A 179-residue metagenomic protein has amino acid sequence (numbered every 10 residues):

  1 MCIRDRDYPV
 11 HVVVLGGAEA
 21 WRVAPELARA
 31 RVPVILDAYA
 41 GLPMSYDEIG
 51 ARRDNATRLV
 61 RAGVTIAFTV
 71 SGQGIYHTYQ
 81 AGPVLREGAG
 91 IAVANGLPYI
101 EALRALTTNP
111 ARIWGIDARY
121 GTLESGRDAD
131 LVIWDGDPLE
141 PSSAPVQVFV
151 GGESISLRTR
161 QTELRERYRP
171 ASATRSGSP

Functional and structural regions predicted by a protein language model:
M1-I3: Conserved small/polar residues in nucleotide/adenosyl-binding loops
D5-D7: Short helix-loop-beta junction
P9-E19, Y39, P43-S45: Catalytic beta/alpha-barrel core
A18-W21, E26: Active-site loop-helix segments enriched in His/Asp/Glu that coordinate and activate a nucleophilic water at divalent
E19, I133, P141, V146-L157: C-terminal, active-site-flanking charged/polar segments
P25-W134, S143, S154: His/Asp/Glu-enriched, well-ordered alpha-helical/loop segment that forms or immediately abuts the divalent-metal
G74-I75, Q147-P179: Extracellular/periplasmic ectodomains of large secreted or surface enzymes and adhesion receptors
P138: Small/polar (Gly/Ser/Thr/Ala-rich) solvent-exposed segments that form structured loops/beta-strands/short helices used
